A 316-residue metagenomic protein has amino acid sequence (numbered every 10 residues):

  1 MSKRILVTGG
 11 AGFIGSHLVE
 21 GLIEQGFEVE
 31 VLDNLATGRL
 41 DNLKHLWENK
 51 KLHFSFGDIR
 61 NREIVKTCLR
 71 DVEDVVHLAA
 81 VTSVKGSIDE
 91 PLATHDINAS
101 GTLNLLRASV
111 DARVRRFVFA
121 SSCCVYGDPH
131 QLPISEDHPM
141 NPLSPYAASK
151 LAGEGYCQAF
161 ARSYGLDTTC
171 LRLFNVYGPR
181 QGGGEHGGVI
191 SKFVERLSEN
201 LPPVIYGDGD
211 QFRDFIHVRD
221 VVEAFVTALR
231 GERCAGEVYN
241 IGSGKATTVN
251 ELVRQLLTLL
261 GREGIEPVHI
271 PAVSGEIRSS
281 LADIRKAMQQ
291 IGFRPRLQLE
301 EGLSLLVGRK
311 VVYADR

Functional and structural regions predicted by a protein language model:
M1-V176, L297, Y313-R316: N-terminal Rossmann-like NAD(P)+-binding domain of SDR-like oxidoreductases, especially those catalyzing
E24, G57, L197-R316: C-terminal substrate-binding subdomain of Rossmann-fold SDR/epimerase-dehydratase oxidoreductases
R39, S83, S122, H130 (+4 more regions): Activation loop
E63-K66, E73, K85, L92 (+9 more regions): Residues in well-ordered alpha-helical elements
T67-D71, A108, R196, A224 (+1 more regions): CheY-like receiver
K150, R172-N175, R180, R213 (+2 more regions): Short, cationic motifs built from Arg/Lys/His that form the positively charged side of catalytic pockets
A152, Y156, F160, F193 (+2 more regions): Hydrophobic alpha-helix immediately C-terminal to the catalytic Tyr-X-X-X-Lys motif of short-chain
